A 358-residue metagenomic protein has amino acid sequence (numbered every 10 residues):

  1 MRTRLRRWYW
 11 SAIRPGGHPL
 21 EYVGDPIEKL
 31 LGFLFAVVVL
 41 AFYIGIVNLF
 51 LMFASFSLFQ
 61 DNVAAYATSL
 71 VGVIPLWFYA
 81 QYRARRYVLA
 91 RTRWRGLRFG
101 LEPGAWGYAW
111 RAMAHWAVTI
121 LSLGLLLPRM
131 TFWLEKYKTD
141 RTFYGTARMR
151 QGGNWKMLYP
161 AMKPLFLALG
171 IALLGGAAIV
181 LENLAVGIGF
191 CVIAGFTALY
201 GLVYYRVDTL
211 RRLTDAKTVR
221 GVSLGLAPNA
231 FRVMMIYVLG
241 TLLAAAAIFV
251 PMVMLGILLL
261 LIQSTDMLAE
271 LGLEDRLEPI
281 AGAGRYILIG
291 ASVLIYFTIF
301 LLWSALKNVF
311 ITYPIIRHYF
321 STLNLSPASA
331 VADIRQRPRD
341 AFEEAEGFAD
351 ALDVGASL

Functional and structural regions predicted by a protein language model:
M1-A147, M162-L165: Transmembrane-helix bundle segments that line or gate the permeation/cavity pathway in multi-pass membrane proteins
M1-R7, F59-L89, I120-R141, N183-D215 (+1 more regions): Selective recognition of hydrophobic, aromatic-rich stretches within alpha-helical transmembrane segments of polytopic
W10-V23, L89-W106, K136-L158, L210-M234 (+2 more regions): Juxtamembrane inter-helical linkers in multi-pass membrane proteins
F35-I46, T68-G72, A114, K163 (+8 more regions): Lipid-exposed faces of alpha-helical membrane segments in multi-pass integral membrane proteins
V39-F53, I120-E135, F166-E182, T241-S264 (+1 more regions): Alpha-helical transmembrane segments and their membrane-interface junctions in multi-pass membrane proteins
R98, G107-R212, V219, S223: Generic multipass alpha-helical transmembrane bundles of integral membrane proteins
I188-G201, Y205-R220, A244, M252-V253 (+1 more regions): Juxtamembrane transition segments at transmembrane-helix termini in multipass membrane proteins
L226-A227, R232-L242, I287, A291: Extended, compositionally biased non-globular segments
